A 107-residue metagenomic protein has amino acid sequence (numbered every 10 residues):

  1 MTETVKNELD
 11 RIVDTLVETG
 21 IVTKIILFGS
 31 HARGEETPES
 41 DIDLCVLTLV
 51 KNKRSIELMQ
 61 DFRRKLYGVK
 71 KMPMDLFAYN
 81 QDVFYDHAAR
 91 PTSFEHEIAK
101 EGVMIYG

Functional and structural regions predicted by a protein language model:
M1-K24, A32-P38, L49-G107: Catalytic core of pol beta-like nucleotidyltransferases
D43-L47: Short beta-strand->loop micro-motif that forms the acidic, two-metal-ion catalytic signature in nucleotide-processing
